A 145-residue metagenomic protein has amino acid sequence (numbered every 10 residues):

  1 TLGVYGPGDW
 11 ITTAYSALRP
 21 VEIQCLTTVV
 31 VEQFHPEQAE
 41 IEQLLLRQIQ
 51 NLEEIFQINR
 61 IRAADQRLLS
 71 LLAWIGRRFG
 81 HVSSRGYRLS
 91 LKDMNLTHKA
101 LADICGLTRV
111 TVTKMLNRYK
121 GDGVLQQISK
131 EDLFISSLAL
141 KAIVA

Functional and structural regions predicted by a protein language model:
T1, G6-W10, L68-L71, A100-A102 (+1 more regions): Short linear motifs at secondary-structure transitions and domain/linker junctions
T1-G6, T27-F34, I58-R62, R85 (+2 more regions): Short, exposed beta-strand "edge-strand" segments with a Pro/Gly-rich flavor and a Y/T-containing core
L2-I55: Cyclic-nucleotide recognition modules
G3-G6, T13-S16, G76-R78, G106-L107 (+1 more regions): Short amphipathic alpha-helical surface micro-motifs
P20, L26-V31, R62-L72, R77-R78 (+3 more regions): Long cytosolic regulatory regions associated with cyclic-nucleotide signaling
Q43-I104: Polybasic "coupling" helices that flank or enter modular domains
G80-A145: Phosphate-/nucleic-acid-contacting segments
